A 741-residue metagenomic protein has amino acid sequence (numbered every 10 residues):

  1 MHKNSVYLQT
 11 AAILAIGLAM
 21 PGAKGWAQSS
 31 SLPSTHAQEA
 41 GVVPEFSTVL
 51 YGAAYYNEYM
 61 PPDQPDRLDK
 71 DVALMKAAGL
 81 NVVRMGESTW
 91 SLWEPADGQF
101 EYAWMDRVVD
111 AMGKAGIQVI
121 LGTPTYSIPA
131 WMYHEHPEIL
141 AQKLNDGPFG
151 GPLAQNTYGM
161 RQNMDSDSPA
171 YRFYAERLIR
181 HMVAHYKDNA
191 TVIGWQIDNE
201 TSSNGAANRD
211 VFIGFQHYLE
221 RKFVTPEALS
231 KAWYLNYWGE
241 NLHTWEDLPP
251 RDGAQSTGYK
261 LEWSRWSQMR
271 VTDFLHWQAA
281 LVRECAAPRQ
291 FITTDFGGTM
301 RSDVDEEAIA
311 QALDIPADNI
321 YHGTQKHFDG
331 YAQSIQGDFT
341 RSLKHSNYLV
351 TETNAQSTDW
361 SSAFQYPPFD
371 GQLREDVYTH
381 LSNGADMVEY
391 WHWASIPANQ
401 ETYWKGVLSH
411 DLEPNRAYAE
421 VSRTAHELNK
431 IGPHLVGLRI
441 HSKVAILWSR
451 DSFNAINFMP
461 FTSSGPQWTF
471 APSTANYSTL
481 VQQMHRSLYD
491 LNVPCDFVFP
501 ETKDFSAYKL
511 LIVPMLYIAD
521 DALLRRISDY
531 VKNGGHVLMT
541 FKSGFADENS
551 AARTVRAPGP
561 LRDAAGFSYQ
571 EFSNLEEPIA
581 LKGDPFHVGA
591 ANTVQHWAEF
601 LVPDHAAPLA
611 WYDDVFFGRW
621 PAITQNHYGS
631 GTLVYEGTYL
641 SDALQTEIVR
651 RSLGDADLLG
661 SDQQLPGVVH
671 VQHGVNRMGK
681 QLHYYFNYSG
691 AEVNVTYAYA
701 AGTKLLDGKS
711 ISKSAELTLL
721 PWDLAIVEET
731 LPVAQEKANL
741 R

Functional and structural regions predicted by a protein language model:
T10-A19: Bacterial N-terminal signal peptides
S29-V82, P95, D110-K114, H434: N-terminal carbohydrate-binding accessory modules
Y51-P62, S88-A103, T157-E176, D198-G205 (+6 more regions): The substrate-binding groove and active-site-proximal loops of carbohydrate-active enzymes, especially glycoside
A53, M75, V83, M112 (+7 more regions): Conserved, mostly hydrophobic/aromatic
P61-K76, H181, G298-I309, F369-V377 (+1 more regions): Short, acidic/polar
L68-F149, R180-V183, Q278-A286, I518: Aromatic-lined substrate-binding rim segments of carbohydrate-active enzymes
Q142-I315, N319-A332: Polysaccharide-binding and catalytic clefts of secreted carbohydrate-active enzymes
W245-L248, P288, T324-R741: Carbohydrate-binding surfaces of carbohydrate-active enzymes
